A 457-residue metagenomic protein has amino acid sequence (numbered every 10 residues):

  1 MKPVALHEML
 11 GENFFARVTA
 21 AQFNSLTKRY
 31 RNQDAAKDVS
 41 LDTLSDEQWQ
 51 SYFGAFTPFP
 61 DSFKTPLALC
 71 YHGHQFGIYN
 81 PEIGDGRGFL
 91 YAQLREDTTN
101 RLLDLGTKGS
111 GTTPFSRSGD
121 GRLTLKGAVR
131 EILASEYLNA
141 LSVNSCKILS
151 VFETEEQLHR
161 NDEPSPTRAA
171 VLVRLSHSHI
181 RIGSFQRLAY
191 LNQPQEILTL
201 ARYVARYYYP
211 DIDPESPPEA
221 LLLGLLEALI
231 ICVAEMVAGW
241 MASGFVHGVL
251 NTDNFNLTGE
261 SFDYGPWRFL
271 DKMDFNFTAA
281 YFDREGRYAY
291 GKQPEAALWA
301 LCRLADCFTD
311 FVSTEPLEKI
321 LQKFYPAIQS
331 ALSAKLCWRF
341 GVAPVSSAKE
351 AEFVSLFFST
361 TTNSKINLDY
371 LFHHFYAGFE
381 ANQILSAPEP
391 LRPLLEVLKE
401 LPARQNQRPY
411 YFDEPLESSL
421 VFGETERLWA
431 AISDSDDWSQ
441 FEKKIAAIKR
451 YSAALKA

Functional and structural regions predicted by a protein language model:
M1-Y71, R284-A457: Regulatory N- and C-terminal appendages and interdomain linkers associated with kinase/kinase-like NTP transferase
L6-G11, L103-P114, A201, K272-F282 (+1 more regions): Active-site-adjacent bridging/hinge elements
T19-A21, D120-R122, L223-G224: Short, contiguous strand/loop micro-motifs
S25-K28, D34-L44, A55-D213, E260 (+4 more regions): Conserved ATP-binding subdomain of kinase catalytic cores across diverse folds
W49, V151-F152, D253: Residue-level "edge-of-site" marker
E96-T99, S261-M273, Q383-E400: An acidic intrinsically disordered interaction segment
G127-A128, L158-H247, T258-A343: ATP-dependent phospho-/nucleotidyl transfer catalytic cores
V249-L250, F255: Hydrophobic HxD+1 residue recognition
